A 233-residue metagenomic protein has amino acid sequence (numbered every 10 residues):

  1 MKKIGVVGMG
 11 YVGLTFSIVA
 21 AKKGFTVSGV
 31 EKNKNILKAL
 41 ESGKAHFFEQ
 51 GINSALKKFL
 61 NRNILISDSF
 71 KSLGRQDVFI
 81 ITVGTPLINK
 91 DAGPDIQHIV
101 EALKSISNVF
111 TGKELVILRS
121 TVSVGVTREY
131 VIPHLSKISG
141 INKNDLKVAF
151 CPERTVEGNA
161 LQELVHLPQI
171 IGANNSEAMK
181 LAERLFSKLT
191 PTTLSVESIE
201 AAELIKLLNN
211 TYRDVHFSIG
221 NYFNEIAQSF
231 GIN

Functional and structural regions predicted by a protein language model:
M1-N233: Structural/interface elements that position substrates and couple domains in central-metabolism enzymes
